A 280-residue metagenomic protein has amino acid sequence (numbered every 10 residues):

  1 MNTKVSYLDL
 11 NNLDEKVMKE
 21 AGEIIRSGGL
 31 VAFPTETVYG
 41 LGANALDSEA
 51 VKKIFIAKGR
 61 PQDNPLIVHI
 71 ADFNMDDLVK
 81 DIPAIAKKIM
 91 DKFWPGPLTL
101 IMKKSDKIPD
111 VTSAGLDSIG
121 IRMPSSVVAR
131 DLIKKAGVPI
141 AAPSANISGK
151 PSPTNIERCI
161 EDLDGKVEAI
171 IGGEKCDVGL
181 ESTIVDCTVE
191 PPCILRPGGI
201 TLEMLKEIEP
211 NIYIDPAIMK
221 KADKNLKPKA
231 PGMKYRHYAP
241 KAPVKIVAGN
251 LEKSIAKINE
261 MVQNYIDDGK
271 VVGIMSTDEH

Functional and structural regions predicted by a protein language model:
M1-H280: Active-site-adjacent structural elements in enzyme catalytic cores
